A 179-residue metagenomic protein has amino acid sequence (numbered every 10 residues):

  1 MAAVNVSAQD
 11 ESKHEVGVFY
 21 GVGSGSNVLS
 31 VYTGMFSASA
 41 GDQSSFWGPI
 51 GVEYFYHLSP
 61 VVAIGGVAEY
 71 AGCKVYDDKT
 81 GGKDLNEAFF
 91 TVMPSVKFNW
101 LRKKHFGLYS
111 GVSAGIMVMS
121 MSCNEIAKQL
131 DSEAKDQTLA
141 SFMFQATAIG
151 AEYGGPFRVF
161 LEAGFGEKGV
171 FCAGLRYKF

Functional and structural regions predicted by a protein language model:
M1-S7: C-terminal segment of classical bacterial N-terminal signal peptides
S7, S37-Q43, G81-L85, K135-A140 (+1 more regions): Outer-membrane beta-barrel domain signature
S7-Y56, K97, G166, C172 (+1 more regions): Short glycine/proline- and aromatic-enriched beta-strand/turn motifs that initiate or cap beta-hairpins
E11, V22, G48-E125, Y153 (+2 more regions): Gram-negative (and chloroplast) outer-membrane scaffold detector with strong preference for beta-barrel transmembrane
S12-H14, S44-I50, D84-V92, F106 (+2 more regions): Residues that define the transmembrane beta-barrel architecture of outer-membrane proteins
V28-F36, Y76-K83, S120-L130, F171-R176: Outer-membrane beta-barrel translocator domains and adjoining extracellular loop/strand segments of Gram-negative
S113-Q145: Glycine-rich phosphate-binding "P-loop"
G154-E167: Transmembrane beta-strand segments that form the barrel wall of outer-membrane beta-barrel proteins
